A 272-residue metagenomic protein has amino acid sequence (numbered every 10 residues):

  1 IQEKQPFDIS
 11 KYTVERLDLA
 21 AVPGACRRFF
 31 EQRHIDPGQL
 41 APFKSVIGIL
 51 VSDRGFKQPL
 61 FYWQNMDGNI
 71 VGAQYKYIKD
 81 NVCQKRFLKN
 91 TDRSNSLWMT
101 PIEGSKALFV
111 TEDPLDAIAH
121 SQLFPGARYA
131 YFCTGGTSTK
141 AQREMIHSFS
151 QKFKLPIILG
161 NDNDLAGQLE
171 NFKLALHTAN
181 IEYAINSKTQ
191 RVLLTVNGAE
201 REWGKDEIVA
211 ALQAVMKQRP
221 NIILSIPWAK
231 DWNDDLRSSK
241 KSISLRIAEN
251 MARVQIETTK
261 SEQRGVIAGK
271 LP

Functional and structural regions predicted by a protein language model:
I1-P59, Q64-D67, E257-E262, V266-P272: TOPRIM metal-binding catalytic domain and adjacent DNA-binding surface shared by DnaG-type primases
P6, V14, Q84-K85, E112 (+1 more regions): Generic secondary-structure boundary/loop-capping signal
A20, G38, F43-V46, L50 (+6 more regions): Surface-exposed loop/turn and secondary-structure junction residues enriched for glycine/proline
R28, Q74, I118, K230-D231: Active-site-proximal helix/loop capping residues that flank conserved catalytic or ligand/cofactor
S52-F153: Phosphate-handling DNA/RNA-contact segment within nucleic-acid enzymes
Q122-P272: TOPRIM fold recognition
